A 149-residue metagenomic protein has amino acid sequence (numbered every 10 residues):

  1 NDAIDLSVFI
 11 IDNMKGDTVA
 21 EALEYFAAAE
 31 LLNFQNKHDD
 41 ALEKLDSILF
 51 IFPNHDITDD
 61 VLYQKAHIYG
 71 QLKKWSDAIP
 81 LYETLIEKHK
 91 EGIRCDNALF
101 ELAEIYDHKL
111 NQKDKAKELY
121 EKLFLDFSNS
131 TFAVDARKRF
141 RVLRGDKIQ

Functional and structural regions predicted by a protein language model:
N1-Q149: Acidic, polar-rich low-complexity tracts and alpha-helical solenoid repeat scaffolds
